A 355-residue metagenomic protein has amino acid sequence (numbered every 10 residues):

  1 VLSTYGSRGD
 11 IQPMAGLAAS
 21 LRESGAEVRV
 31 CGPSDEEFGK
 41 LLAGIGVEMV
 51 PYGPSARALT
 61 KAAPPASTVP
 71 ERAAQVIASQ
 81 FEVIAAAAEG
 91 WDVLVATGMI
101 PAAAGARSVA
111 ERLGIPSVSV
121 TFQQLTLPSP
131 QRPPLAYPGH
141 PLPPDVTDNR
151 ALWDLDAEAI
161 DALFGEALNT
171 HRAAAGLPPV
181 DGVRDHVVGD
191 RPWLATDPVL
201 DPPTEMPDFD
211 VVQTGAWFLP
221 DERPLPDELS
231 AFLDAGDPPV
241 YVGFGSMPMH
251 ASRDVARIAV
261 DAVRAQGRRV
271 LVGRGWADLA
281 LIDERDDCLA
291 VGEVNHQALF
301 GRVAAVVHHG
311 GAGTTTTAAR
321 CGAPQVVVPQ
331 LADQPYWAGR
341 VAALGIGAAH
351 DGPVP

Functional and structural regions predicted by a protein language model:
V1-V30, E37-G46, N149-L155, A162 (+5 more regions): Nucleotide-activated sugar donor-binding and catalytic core shared by glycosyltransferases and related lipid-linked
A18, T196-A305: Donor-nucleotide binding loops and adjacent catalytic segments primarily of GT-B fold Leloir glycosyltransferases
E27-S34, R269-R274: Short internal beta-strands
R29-R72, P141, V146-D148: Conserved nucleotide-sugar phosphate-binding/catalytic loop shared by glycosyltransferases and other
A78-R150, V199-D201: Conserved nucleotide-sugar donor-interacting segment of glycosyltransferase catalytic cores, predominantly GT-B
D92-V93, R191, P239, A305: Structural motif
F164-A216: Long, low-complexity segments enriched in small/aliphatic residues
